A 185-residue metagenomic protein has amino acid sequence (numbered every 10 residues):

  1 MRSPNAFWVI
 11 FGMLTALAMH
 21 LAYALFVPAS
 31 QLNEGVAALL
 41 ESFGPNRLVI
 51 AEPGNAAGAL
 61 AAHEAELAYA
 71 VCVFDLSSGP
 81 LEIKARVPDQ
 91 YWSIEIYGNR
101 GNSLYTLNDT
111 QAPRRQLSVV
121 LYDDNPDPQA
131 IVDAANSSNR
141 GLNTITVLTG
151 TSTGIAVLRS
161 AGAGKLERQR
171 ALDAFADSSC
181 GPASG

Functional and structural regions predicted by a protein language model:
M1-G185: A compositional/structural signature for long, glycine/proline-rich flexible linkers and loops on extracytoplasmic
